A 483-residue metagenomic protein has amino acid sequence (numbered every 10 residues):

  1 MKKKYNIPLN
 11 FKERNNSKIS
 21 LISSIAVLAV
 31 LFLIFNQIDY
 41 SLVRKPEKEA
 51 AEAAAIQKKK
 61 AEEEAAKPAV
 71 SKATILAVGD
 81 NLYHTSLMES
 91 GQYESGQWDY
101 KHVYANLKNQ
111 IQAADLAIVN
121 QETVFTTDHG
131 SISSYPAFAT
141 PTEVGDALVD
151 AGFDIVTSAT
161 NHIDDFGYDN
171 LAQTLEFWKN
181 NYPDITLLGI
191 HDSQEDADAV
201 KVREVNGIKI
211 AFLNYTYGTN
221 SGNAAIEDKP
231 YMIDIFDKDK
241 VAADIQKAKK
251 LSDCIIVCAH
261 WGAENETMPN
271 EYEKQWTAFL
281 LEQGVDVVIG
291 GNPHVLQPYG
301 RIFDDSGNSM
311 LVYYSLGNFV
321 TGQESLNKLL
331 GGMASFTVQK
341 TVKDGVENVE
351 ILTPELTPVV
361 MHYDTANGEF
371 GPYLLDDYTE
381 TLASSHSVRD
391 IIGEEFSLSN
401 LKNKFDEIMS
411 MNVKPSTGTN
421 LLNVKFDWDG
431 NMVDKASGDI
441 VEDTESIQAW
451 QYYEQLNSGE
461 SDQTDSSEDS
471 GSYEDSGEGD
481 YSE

Functional and structural regions predicted by a protein language model:
K2-N6, K18-L28, F32-E460, G471-Y473 (+1 more regions): Acidic, metal/ion-coordinating pockets
R14-N16: Juxtamembrane/start-of-transmembrane alpha-helix segments at the extracytoplasmic/lumenal side of membrane anchors
